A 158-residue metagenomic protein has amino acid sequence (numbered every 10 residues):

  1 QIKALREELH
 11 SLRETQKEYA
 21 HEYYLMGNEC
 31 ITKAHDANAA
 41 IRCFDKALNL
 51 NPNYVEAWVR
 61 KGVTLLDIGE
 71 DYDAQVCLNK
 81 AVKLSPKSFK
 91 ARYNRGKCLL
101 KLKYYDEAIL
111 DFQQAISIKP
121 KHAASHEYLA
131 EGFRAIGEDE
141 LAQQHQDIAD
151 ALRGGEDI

Functional and structural regions predicted by a protein language model:
I2-L5, L9-L12: The feature captures the hydrophobic core positions of alpha-helical coiled-coils
S11-L50: Alpha-helical segment of the N-proximal tetratricopeptide repeat
T15, L50, L84, I118 (+1 more regions): Structural marker of alpha-solenoid helical repeat scaffolds
A20, V55-E56, F89-K90, A123-A124: Helix-start (N-cap) detector for alpha-helical repeat units in TPR-like alpha-solenoids, especially tetratricopeptide
E29, T64, C98, G132 (+1 more regions): TPR/TPR-like alpha-solenoid repeats
I31-T32, V59, L66, Y93 (+2 more regions): Position-specific recognition of the canonical hydrophobic site in helix A of tetratricopeptide repeat
T32-C43, D67-K80, L102-Q114, I136-D150: Structural signature of tandem alpha-helical TPR/SEL1-like repeats, specifically the intra-repeat loop/turn
